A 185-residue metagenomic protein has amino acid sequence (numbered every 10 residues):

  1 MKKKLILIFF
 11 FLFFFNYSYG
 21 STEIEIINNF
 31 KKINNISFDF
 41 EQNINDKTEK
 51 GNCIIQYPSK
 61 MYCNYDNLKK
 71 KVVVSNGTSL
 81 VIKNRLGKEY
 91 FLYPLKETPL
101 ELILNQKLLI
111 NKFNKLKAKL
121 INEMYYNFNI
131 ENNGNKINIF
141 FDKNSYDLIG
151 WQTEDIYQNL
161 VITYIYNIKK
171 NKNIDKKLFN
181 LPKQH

Functional and structural regions predicted by a protein language model:
L5-F14: Sec-dependent N-terminal signal peptides
S18-S21: Boundary at the C-terminal end of the N-terminal hydrophobic targeting segment
N28-T48: A short, Trp-centered hydrophobic/proline-enriched beta-strand micro-motif
F40, M61-Y65, L80-K83, F128 (+1 more regions): Short hydrophobic/aromatic-rich beta-strand segments that constitute the beta-sheet cores of beta-sandwich/beta-barrel
D46, L86-K88, Y157: Solvent-exposed strand-loop boundary residues in beta-sheet-rich modules
C53-L102, V161: An acidic-aromatic
R85-Y125: Flexible, surface-exposed loop/linker segments and immediately adjacent secondary-structure boundaries
N111-H185: Gly/Pro-enriched, hydrophobic low-complexity segments that function as extracytoplasmic propeptides/linkers
